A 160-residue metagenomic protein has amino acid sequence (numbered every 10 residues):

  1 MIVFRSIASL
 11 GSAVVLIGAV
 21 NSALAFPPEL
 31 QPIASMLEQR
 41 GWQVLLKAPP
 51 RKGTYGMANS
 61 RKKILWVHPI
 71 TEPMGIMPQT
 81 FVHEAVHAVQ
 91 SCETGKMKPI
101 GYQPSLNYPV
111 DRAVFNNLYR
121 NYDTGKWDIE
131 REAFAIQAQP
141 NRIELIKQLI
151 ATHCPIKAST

Functional and structural regions predicted by a protein language model:
M1-G11: Bacterial N-terminal signal peptides that target proteins for export
S9-A19: Bacterial N-terminal signal peptides
A25-K52, K98-T160: Metalloprotease/metallohydrolase-associated module, dominated by Zn2+-dependent proteases
A48-P50, P69-T71, C92-T94: A mature extracytoplasmic/lumenal domain signature
R51-N59: Post-signal-peptide N-terminal segment of Sec-exported extracytoplasmic proteins
N59-V67, A113-L118: Acidic/histidine-rich, surface-exposed loop or edge segments in extracytoplasmic proteins
L65-F81: Short pre-active-site segment immediately N-terminal to the catalytic Zn-binding motif
A85-Y102: Catalytic Zn2+-binding segment of zinc metalloproteases
